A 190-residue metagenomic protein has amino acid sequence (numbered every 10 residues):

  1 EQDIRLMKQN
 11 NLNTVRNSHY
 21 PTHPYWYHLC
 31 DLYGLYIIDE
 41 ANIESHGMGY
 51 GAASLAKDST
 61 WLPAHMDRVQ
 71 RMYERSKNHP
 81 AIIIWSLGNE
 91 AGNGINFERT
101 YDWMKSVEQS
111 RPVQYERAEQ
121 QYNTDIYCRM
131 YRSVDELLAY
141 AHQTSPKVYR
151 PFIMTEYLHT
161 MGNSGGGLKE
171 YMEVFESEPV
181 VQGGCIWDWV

Functional and structural regions predicted by a protein language model:
E1: Active-site-adjacent "gating/activation" loops or surface patches in catalytic cores
I4-L6, T14-V190: Substrate-binding/catalytic cleft of secreted carbohydrate-active enzymes, primarily glycoside hydrolases
N10: Metal- or metallocofactor-binding catalytic centers and their adjacent structured scaffolds across diverse enzyme
